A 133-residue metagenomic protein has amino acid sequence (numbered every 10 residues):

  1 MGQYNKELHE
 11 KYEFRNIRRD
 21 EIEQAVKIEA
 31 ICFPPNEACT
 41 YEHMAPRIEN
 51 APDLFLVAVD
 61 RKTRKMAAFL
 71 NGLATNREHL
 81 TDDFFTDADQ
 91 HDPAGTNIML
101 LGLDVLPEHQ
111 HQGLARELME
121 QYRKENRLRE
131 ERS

Functional and structural regions predicted by a protein language model:
M1-E7: Short acidic N-proximal helix/loop "leader" segments that mark the beginning of a domain or an inter-domain linker
K11-A25: A short beta-loop-alpha structural element at the N-terminal edge of CoA-dependent acyl/N-acetyltransferase catalytic
N16, K27-T40: Helix-loop element at the rim of GNAT/NAT acetyltransferase active sites that forms part of the acceptor-substrate
I17, L103-V105: Hydrophobic adenine-recognition pocket in adenosine-nucleotide-binding enzymes
P34-K62, N71-L80, F84-Q90: Active-site rim helix/loop that mediates acceptor-substrate recognition in acyltransferases
K65, F69-L103, Q110, E120: Conserved acyl-donor/pantetheine-binding loop and adjacent beta-alpha core of acyl/acetyltransferases and related
I98, M119, N126-S133: Conserved GNAT acetyl-CoA-binding A-motif
G113: Conserved G/P- and acidic residue-centered "switch" motifs that form tight phosphate/ATP-binding loops in soluble
